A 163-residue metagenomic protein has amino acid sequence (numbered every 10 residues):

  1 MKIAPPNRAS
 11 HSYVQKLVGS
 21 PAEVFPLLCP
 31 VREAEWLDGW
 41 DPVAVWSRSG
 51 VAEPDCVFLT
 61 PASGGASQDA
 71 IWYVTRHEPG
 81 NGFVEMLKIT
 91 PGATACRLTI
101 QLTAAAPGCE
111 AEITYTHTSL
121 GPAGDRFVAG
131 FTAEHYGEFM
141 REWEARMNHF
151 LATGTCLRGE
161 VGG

Functional and structural regions predicted by a protein language model:
M1, G162-G163: Amphipathic/hydrophobic helical signal segments and adjacent flexible N-terminal regions that mediate secretion
M1-V51: Hydrophobic ligand-binding cavity/cleft-lining segments
S10-S12, S67-W72, T94-T99: Short, surface-exposed coil-to-beta transition loops
H11, C56-F58, L98, C109: Short beta-strand micro-motifs in enzyme catalytic cores
V18-A22, T75-N81, Q101-E110: A short, structured loop/turn motif at beta-sheet edges
A22, E138-R141, A145: A structural signal for well-ordered alpha-helical segments within the folded catalytic domains of diverse enzymes
R32-E33, A44-P91, E142, R146-G162: Glycine-rich portal/gate segments that line the openings of hydrophobic small-molecule binding cavities
L87-R141, R158-E160: Beta-strand/loop substructures that line and gate deep hydrophobic ligand-binding cavities in soluble
